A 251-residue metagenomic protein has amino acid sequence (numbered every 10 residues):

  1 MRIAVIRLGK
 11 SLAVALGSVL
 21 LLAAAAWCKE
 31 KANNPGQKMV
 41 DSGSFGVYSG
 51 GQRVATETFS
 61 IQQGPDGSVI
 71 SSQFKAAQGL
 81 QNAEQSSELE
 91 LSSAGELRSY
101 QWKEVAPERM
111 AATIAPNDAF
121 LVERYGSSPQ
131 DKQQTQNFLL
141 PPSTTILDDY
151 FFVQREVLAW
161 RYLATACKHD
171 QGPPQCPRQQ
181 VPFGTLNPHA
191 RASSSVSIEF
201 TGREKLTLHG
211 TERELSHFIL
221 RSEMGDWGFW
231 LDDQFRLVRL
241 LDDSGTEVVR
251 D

Functional and structural regions predicted by a protein language model:
R2-V14: Bacterial N-terminal signal peptides that target proteins for export
I3-I6, R161-K168: Short, basic/polar N-terminal leader/transit segment immediately after the initiator methionine
I6, A25-A26: Glycine-centered signal
A13-A23: Bacterial N-terminal signal peptides
C28-S127, D131-K132, A164-D251: Acidic, serine/threonine-rich low-complexity disordered tracts
S93, V157-A159: A conserved amphipathic terminal alpha-helix motif
G126-D148: Acidic/charged, solvent-exposed loop-and-adjacent secondary-structure segments enriched in E/D, K/R, S/T, and G/P
F152, A159-W160: Long terminal segments
